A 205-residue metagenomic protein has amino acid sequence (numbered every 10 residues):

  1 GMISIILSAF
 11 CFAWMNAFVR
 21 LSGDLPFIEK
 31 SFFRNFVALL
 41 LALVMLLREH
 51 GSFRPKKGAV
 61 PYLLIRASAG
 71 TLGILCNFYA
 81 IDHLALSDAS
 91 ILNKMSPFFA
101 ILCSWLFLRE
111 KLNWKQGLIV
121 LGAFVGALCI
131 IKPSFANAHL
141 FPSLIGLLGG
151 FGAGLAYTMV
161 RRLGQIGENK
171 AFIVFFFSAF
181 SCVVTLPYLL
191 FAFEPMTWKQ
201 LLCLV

Functional and structural regions predicted by a protein language model:
G1-E29, A138-R162: Glycine-/small-residue-enriched transmembrane alpha-helix faces in small-molecule transporters and effluxers
G1-F10, L39-I65, W114, A138 (+2 more regions): Membrane-interface interhelical linkers
A9-A13, L43, A67-L75, P97-L102 (+3 more regions): Hydrophobic/small/kink-forming positions within alpha-helical transmembrane segments of polytopic membrane proteins
D24-E29, C76-N93, E168-A171: Structural motif at transmembrane-helix junctions in multi-pass transporters
H50-S87, C129: Specific transmembrane alpha-helical segments of multi-pass solute transporters/efflux pumps, especially DMT/EamA
L72-H83, L128-H139, S181-M196: Hydrophobic alpha-helical transmembrane segments in multi-pass integral membrane proteins
Y79, P97-L118: C-terminal transmembrane-helix exit sites in multi-pass transporters
K115-K132: Hydrophobic transmembrane alpha-helices of multi-pass small-molecule transport proteins
